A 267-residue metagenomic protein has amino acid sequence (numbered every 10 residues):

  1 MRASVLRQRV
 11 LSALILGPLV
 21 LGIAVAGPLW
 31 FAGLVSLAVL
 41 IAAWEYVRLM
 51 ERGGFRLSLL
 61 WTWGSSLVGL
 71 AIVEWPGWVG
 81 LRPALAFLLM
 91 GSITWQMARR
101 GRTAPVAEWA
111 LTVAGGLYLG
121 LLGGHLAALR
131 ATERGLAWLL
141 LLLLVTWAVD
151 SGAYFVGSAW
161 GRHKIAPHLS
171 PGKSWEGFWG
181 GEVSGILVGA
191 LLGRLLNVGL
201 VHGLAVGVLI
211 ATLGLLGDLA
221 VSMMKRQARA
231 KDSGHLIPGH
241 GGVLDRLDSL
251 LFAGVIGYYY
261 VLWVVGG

Functional and structural regions predicted by a protein language model:
M1-T212: Membrane-embedded alpha-helical bundles of polytopic integral membrane proteins
L187-V188, I256, Y260: Transmembrane-helix signature of multi-pass solute transporters
Q227-L250: Interfacial loop-to-transmembrane junctions
Y259-G267: Juxtamembrane boundary at the C-terminal end of a transmembrane helix
